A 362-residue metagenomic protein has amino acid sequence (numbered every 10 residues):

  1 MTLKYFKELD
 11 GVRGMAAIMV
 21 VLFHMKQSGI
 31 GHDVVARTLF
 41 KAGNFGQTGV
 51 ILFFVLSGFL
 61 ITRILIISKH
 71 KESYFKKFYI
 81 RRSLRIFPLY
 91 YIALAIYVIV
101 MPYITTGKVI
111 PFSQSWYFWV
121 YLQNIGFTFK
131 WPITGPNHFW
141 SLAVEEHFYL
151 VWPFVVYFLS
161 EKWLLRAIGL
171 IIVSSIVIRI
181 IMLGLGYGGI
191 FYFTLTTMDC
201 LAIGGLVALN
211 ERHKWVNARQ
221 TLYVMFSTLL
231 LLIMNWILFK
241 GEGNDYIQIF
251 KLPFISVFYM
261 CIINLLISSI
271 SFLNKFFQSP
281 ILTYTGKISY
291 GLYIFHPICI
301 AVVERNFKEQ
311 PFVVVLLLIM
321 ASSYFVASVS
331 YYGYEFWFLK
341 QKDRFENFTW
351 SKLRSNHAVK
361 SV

Functional and structural regions predicted by a protein language model:
F6, H70-E72, K76-K77, T106-G107 (+4 more regions): Membrane-interface helix-boundary motifs at transmembrane edges
K7, T38-V50, V109, P132-V144 (+2 more regions): Interfacial loop-to-helix transition and helix-capping segments at the boundaries of transmembrane helices
K7-I67, F87-Y90, V120-Q123, V144 (+6 more regions): Functionally critical transmembrane alpha-helices in membrane proteins and complexes, commonly lining
Q47-V50, L65-V100, Y117, A143-Y149 (+8 more regions): Transmembrane alpha-helical segments and their boundary/interface "anchor" motifs in multi-pass integral membrane
I61-K69, V100-Y103, Y157-E161, L206-W215 (+4 more regions): Structural signal for the C-terminal ends of transmembrane alpha-helices and the immediately following loop
E146-S174, M182-L183, A208-M225, F312: Solvent-exposed interhelical
F226-W337: Alpha-helical transmembrane segments of multi-pass integral membrane proteins
S279-I281, F336-V362: Membrane-proximal cytoplasmic C-terminal regulatory module of class A 7TM GPCRs
